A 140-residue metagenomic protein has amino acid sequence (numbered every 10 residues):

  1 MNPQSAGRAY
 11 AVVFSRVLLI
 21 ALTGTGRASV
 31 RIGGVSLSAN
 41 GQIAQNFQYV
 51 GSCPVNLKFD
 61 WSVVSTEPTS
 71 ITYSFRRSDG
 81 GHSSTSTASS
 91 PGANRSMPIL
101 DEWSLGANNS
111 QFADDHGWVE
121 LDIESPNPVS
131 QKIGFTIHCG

Functional and structural regions predicted by a protein language model:
N2-F14: Bacterial N-terminal signal peptides that target proteins for export
G7, G24-G26: Residue-identity detector for glycine
V13-A21: Bacterial N-terminal signal peptides
G26-G140: Mature extracytoplasmic or otherwise solvent-exposed domains
